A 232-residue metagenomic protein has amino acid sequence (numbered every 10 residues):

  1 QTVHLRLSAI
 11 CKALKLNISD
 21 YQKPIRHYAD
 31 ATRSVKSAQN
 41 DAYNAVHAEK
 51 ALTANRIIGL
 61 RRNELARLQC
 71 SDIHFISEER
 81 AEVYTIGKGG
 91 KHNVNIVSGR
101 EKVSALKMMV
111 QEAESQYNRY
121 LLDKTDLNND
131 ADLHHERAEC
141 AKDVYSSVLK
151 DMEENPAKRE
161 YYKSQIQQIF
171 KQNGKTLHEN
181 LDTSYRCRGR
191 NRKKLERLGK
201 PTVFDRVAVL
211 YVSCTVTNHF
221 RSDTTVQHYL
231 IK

Functional and structural regions predicted by a protein language model:
Q1-I18, F204, C214: Non-catalytic DNA-binding core/recognition domains of DNA-processing enzymes
C11-A45, I86-G87: Flexible interdomain linker/hinge and immediately adjacent N-terminus of the catalytic tyrosine-recombinase domain
V35-R62, R192-R197, F204-V207: Basic, Lys/Arg- and aromatic-enriched nucleic-acid-binding interface segment
N55-E79, T224-H228: Short, charged phosphate-coordinating catalytic segments
L65, H134-L149, S213-C214: Short, basic/aromatic-rich helical patch in the C-terminal catalytic core of site-specific tyrosine
L68-A105: Conserved tyrosine-mediated DNA breakage-rejoining catalytic core shared by Y-recombinases
R80-T85, K193-K232: Short functional hotspots where side chains directly engage DNA or cofactors
H92, S98-L133: Major-groove DNA-contacting interfaces characterized by cationic-aromatic clusters
